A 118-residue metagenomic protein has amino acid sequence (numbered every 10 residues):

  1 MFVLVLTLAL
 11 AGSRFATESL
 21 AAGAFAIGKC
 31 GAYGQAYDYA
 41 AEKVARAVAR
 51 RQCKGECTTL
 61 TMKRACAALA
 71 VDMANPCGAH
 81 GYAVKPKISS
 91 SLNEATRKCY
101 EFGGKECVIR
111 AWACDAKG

Functional and structural regions predicted by a protein language model:
M1-V3, F25: Residue-level marker of intrinsically disordered, low-complexity segments enriched for small/polar residues
V3-S13: Bacterial N-terminal signal peptides
F15-G118: Secreted/extracellular ectodomain signature
